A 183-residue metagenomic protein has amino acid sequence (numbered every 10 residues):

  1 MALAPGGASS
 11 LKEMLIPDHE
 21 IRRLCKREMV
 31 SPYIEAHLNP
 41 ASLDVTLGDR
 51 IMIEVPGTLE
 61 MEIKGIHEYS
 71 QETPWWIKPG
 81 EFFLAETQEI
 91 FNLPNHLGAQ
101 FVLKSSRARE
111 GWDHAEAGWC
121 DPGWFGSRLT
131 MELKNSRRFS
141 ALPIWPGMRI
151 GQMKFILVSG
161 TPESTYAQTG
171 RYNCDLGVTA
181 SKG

Functional and structural regions predicted by a protein language model:
M1-G183: DUTPase catalytic domain/fold
